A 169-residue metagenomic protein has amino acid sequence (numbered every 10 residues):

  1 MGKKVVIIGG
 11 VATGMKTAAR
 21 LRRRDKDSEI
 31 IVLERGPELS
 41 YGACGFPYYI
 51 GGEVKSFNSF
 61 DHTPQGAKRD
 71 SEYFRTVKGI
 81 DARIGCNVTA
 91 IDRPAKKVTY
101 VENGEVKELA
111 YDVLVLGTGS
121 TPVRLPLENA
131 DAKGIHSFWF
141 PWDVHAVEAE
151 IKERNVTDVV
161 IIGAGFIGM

Functional and structural regions predicted by a protein language model:
M1-I8, K68-V159: FAD-binding core/adjacent interface of flavoenzyme oxidoreductases
G2-D81, V123: Beta1-alpha1 glycine-rich phosphate/pyrophosphate-binding loop at the start of Rossmann-like nucleotide-binding domains
I7-G14, V159-M169: Glycine-rich adenosine-cofactor-binding loop
T13, E38, A90, V106 (+1 more regions): Glycine-/small-residue-rich active-site loops that bind phosphorylated ligands and cofactors
G14-M15, R124, V144, M169: Short, well-ordered alpha-helical microsegments
R35, G119-S120, A164: Flexible loop residues that form catalytic and substrate-binding hotspots at small-molecule/glycan-binding clefts
Y41-A43, Y48-G52, S59, A90 (+3 more regions): Generic structural "secondary-structure junction" signal
F57-A67, I84, A90, G163-M169: A broadly tuned preference for mixed-charge, low-complexity surface segments
